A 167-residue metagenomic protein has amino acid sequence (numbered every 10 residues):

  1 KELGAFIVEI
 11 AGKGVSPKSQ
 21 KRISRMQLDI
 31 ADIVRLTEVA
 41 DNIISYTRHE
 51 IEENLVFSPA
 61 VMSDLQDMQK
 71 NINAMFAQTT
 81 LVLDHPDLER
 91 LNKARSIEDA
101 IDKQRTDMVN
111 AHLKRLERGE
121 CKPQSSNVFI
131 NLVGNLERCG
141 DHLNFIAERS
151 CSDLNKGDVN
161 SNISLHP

Functional and structural regions predicted by a protein language model:
K1-P167: Cytosolic, long alpha-helical scaffolding segments
